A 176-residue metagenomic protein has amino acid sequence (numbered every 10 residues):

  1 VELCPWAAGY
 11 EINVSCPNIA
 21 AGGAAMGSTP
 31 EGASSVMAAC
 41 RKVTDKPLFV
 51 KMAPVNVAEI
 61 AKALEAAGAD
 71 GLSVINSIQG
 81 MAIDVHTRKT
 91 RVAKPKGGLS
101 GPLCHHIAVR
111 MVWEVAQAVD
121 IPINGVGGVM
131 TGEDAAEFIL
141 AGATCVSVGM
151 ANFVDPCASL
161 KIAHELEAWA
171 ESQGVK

Functional and structural regions predicted by a protein language model:
V1-N124, E133-A143, V148: Alpha/beta enzyme core
I83-G97, I139, A151-V175: C-terminal helical cap(s) of enzyme catalytic domains, especially alpha/beta-barrels
V129: Short donor-sugar binding/catalytic loops of nucleotide-sugar-dependent glycosyltransferases, especially enzymes
